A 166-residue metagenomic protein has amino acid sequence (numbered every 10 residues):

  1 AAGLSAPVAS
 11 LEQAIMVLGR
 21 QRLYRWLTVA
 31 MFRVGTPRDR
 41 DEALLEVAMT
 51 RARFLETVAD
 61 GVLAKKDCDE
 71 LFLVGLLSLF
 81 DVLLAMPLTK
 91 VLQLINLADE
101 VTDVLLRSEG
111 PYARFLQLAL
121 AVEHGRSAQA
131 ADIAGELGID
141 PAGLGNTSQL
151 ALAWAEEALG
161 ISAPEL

Functional and structural regions predicted by a protein language model:
A1-L166: Conserved alpha-helical "signature site" that marks functionally important helical segments or helix/loop junctions
